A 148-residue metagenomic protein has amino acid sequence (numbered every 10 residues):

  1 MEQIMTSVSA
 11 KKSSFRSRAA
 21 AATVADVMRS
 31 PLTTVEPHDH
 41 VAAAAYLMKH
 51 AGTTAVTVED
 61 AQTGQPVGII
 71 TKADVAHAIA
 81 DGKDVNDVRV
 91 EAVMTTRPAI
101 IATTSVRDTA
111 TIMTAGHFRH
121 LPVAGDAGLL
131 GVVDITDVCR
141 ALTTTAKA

Functional and structural regions predicted by a protein language model:
M1-A148: Tandem CBS (Cystathionine beta-synthase) repeat/Bateman regulatory domains
